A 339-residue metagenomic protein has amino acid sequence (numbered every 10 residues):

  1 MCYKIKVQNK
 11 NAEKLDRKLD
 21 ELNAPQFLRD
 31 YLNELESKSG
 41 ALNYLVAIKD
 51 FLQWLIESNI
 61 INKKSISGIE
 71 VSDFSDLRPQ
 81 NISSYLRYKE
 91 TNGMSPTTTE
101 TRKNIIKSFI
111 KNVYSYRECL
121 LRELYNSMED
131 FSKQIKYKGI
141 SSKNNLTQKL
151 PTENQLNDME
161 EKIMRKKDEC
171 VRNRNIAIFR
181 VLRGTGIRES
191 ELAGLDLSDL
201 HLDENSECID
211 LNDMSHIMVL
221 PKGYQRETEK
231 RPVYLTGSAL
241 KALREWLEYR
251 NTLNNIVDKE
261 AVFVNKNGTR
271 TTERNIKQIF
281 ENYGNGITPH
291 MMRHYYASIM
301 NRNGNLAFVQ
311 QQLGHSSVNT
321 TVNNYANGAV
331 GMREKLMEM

Functional and structural regions predicted by a protein language model:
Q26-S39, I48-N145, R165: N-terminal core-binding DNA-recognition domain of tyrosine recombinases/integrases
V46, K107, N175-G194, S298-I299: Short pre-functional
G139-M159, Q225-G237, N254-K259: DNA breakage-rejoining catalytic core of tyrosine-based enzymes
E153-E189: Basic, Lys/Arg- and aromatic-enriched nucleic-acid-binding interface segment
R180, N282, R293-S316, G331: C-terminal catalytic core of tyrosine-transesterase DNA break-rejoin enzymes
G194-K241: Conserved tyrosine-mediated DNA breakage-rejoining catalytic core shared by Y-recombinases
T236-G286: Active-site/catalytic core of tyrosine-dependent DNA strand-transfer enzymes
Q311, N323-M339: DNA/chromatin major-groove-contacting recognition/catalytic segments
